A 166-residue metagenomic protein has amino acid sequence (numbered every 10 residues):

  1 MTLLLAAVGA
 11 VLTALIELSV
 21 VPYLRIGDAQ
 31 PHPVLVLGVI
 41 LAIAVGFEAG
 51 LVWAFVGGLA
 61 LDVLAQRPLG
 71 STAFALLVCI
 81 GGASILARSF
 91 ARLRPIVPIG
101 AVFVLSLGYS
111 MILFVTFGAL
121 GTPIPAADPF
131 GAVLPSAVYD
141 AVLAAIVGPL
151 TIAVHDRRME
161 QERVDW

Functional and structural regions predicted by a protein language model:
M1-W166: Terminal, non-globular segments
